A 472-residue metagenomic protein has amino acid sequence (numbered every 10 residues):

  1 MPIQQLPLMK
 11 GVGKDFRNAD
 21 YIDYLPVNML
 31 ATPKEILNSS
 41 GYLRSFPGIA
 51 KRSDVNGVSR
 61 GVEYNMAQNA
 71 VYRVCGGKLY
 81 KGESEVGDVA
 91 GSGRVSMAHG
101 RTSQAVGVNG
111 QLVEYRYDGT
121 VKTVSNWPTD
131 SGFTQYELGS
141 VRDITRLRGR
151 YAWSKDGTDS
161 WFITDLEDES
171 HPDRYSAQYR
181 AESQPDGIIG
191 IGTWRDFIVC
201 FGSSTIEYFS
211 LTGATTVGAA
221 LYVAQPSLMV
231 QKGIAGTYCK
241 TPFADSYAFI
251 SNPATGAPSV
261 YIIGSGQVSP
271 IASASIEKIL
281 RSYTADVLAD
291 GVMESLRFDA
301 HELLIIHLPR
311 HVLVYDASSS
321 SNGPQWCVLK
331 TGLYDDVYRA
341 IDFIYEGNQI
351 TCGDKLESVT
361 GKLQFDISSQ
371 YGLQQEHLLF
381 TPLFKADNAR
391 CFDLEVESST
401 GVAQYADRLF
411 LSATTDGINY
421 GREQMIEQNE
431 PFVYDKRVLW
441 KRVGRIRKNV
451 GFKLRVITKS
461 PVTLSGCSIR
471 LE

Functional and structural regions predicted by a protein language model:
M1-T102, Q231-S246, P253-E472: Beta-sheet repeat architectures centered on beta-propellers
P47-V58, S84-G93, K122-V292: Beta-propeller and closely related beta-pinwheel folds
N65, R116, K155-D156, G202 (+1 more regions): Acidic surface patches and DE-rich sequence motifs
G77, G110-Q111, G157, S204 (+4 more regions): Residue-level signature of beta-propeller blades and closely related beta-rich strand-turn architectures in secreted
S96-S131: Hydrophobic or amphipathic alpha-helical targeting/insertion segments
G107, F201, A389: Residues that form or flank phosphate/diphosphate-binding pockets in enzymes that use nucleotide phosphates
V113-Y117, S154-P172, I206, V312-S320 (+1 more regions): Short beta-strand segments and strand-loop junctions that repeat across beta-rich extracellular domains
